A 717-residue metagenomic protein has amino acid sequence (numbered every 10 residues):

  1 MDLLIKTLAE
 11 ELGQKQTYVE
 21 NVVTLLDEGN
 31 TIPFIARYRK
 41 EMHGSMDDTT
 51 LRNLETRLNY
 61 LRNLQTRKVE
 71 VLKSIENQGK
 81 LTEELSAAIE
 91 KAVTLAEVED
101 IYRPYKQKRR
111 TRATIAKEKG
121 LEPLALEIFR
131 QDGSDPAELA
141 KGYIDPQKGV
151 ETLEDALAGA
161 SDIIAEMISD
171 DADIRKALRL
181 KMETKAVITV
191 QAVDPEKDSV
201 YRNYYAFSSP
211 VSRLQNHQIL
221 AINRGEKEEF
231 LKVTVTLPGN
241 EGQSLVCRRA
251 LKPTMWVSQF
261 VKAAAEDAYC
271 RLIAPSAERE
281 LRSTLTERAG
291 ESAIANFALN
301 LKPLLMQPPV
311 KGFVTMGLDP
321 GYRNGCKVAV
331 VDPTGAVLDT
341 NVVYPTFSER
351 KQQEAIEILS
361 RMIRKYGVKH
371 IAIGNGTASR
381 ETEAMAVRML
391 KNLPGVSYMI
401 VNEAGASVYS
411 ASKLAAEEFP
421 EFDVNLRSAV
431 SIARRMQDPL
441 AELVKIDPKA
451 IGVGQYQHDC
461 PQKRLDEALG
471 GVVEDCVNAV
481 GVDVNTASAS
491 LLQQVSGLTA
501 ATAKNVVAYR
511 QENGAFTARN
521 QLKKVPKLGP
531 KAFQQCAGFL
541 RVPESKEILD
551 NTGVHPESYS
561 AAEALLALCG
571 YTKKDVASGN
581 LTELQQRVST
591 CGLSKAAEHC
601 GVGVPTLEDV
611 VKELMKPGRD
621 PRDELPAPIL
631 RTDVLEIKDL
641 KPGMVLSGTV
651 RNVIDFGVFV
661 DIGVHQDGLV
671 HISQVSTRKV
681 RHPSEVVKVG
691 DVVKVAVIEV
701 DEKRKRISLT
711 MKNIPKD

Functional and structural regions predicted by a protein language model:
K15-Q16, E28-G29, L95, R109 (+21 more regions): Short flexible coil/turn linkers enriched for glycine and charged/polar residues that connect secondary-structure
V19, T56, T340-F347, H370 (+7 more regions): Short beta-alpha connecting loops at secondary-structure transitions that line or flank enzyme active sites
T31-I32, H43, D47-T114, K119-G142 (+5 more regions): Accessory alpha-helical DNA-binding modules that contact the DNA backbone or grooves
Y38-K40, F129, P238, P320 (+11 more regions): Short, ordered loop/turn segments at secondary-structure junctions
T50-N53, Y60, L64-G317, G321-E421 (+1 more regions): Duplex nucleic acid-engaging cores and interfaces of nucleic-acid transaction enzymes
E97, M399, G405, S410-V480 (+1 more regions): Long, charge-rich intrinsically disordered scaffolds of nucleic-acid metabolism proteins
G142-L153, F207-S209, T234, E241-L251 (+7 more regions): Low-complexity, acidic/Ser/Thr- and charged residue-rich accessory regions of DNA metabolism proteins
L180-V187, L318-Y322, G376-R380, V401-V408 (+5 more regions): A glycine-rich phosphate-binding loop feature that marks nucleotide/adenosyl-phosphate handling sites
